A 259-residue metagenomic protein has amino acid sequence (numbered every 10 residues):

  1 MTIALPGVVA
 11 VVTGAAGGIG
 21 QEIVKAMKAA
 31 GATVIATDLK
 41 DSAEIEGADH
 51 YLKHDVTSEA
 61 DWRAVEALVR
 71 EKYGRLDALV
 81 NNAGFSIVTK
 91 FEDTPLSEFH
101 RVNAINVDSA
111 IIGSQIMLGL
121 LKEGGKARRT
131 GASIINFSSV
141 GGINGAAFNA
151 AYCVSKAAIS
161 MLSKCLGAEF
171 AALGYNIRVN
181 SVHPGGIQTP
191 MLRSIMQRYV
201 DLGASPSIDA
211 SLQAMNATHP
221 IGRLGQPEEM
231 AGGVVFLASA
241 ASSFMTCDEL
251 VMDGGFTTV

Functional and structural regions predicted by a protein language model:
T2-A4, N144, R223, G233-F236 (+1 more regions): Short C-terminal tail/terminal secondary-structure segment of NAD(P)H-dependent dehydrogenase/reductase domains
I3-T33: Canonical Rossmann dinucleotide-binding motif of NAD(H)/NADP(H)-dependent dehydrogenases/reductases, specifically
K90-F91, P95-R101, M215: Substrate-binding pocket helix/loop in short-chain dehydrogenase/reductase
S114, S155, S163: Active-site helix of classical SDR
G119, A168-A172, S243: Alpha-helical segment proximal to the catalytic Tyr-Lys
S139: Residue(s) in the substrate-gating loop at a strand-loop-helix junction that position the organic substrate next
L173-R178, M245-C247: Short, small/polar-rich loop/turn modules that mediate ligand/substrate recognition or access, typified
